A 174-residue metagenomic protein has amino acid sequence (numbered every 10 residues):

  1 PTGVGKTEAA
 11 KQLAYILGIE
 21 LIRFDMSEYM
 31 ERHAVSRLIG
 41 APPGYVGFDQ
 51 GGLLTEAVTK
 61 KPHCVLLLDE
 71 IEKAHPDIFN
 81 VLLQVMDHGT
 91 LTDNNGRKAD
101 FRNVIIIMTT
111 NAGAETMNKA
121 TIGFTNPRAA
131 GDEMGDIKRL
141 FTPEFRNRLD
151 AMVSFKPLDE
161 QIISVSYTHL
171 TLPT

Functional and structural regions predicted by a protein language model:
P1-L170: AAA+ P-loop NTPase nucleotide-binding core of proteostasis motors
L172-T174: N-terminal low-complexity segments that are often proline-rich with Ser/Thr-Pro
